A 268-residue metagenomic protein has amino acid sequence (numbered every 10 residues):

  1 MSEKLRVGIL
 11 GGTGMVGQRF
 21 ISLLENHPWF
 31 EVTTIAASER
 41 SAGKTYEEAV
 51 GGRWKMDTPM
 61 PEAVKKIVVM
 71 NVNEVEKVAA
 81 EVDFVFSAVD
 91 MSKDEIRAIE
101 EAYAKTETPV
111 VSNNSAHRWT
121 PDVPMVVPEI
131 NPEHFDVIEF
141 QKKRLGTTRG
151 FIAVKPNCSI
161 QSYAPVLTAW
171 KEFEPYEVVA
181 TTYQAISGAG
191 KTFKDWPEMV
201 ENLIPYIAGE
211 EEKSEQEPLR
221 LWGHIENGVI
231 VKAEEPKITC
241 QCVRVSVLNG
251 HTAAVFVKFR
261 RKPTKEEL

Functional and structural regions predicted by a protein language model:
M1-Y206, K237, K265-E266: N-terminal Rossmann-like NAD(P) cofactor-binding subdomain of oxidoreductases, focused on the glycine-rich
S187-L268: Charged docking surfaces used in two-component/phosphorelay signaling
